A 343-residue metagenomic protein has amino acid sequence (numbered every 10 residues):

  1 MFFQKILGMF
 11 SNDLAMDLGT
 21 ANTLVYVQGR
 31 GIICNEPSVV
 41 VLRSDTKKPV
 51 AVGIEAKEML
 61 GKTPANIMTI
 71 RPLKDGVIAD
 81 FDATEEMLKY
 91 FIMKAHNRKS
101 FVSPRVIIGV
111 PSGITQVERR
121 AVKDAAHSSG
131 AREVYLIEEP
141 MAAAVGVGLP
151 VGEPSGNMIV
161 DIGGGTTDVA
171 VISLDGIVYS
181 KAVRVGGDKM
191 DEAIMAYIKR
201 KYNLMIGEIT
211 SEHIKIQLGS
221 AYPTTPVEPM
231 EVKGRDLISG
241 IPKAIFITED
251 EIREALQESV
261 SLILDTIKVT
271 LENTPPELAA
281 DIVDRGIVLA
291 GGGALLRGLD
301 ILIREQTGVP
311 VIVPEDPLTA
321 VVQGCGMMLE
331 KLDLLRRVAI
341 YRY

Functional and structural regions predicted by a protein language model:
M1-I162, A170-V288, A294-Y343: Nucleotide/phosphate-binding catalytic cleft detector across ATP-hydrolyzing and phosphate-transferring enzymes
